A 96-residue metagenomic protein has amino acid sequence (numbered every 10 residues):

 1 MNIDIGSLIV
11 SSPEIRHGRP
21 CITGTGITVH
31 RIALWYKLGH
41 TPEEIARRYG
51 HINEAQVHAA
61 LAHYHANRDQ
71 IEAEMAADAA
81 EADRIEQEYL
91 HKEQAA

Functional and structural regions predicted by a protein language model:
M1-H17, E93-Q94: Basic, low-complexity segments
R16-T25: Basic, short loop/linker segments at the boundary and entry of helix-turn-helix/winged-helix-like folds
T28-A96: Long, charge-rich, low-complexity alpha-helical segments
